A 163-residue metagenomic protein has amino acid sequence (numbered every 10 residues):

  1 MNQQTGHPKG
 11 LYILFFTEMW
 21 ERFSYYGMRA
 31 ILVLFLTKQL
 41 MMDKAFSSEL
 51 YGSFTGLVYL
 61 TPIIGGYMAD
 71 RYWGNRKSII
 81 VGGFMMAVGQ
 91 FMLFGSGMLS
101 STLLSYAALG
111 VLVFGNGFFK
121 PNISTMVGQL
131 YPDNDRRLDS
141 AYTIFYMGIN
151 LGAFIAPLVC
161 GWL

Functional and structural regions predicted by a protein language model:
M1-Y25: Cytosolic juxtamembrane N-terminal segment immediately preceding the first transmembrane helix of multi-pass
M19, G89, T102-F119: Hydrophobic core of transmembrane alpha-helices in multi-pass small-molecule transporters, especially MFS/SLC-type
A30-S48: Short amphipathic helix-loop junctions that connect adjacent transmembrane helices in Major Facilitator Superfamily/SLC
G52-D70, K120, F154: Central cavity-lining transmembrane alpha-helices of secondary-active solute carriers, predominantly the Major
L57-V58, R137-G161: Glycine-rich segments within core transmembrane alpha-helices of 12-TM secondary carriers
R71-F84, N134-D135: Cytoplasmic membrane-interface "Motif A"-like loop-to-helix N-cap segments of 12-TM Major Facilitator Superfamily
V81-Y106: C-terminal ends and interior cores of transmembrane alpha-helices in multi-pass membrane transporters/permeases
F118-P132: Intracellular juxtamembrane helix-capping segments at the cytosolic ends of symmetry-related transmembrane helices
